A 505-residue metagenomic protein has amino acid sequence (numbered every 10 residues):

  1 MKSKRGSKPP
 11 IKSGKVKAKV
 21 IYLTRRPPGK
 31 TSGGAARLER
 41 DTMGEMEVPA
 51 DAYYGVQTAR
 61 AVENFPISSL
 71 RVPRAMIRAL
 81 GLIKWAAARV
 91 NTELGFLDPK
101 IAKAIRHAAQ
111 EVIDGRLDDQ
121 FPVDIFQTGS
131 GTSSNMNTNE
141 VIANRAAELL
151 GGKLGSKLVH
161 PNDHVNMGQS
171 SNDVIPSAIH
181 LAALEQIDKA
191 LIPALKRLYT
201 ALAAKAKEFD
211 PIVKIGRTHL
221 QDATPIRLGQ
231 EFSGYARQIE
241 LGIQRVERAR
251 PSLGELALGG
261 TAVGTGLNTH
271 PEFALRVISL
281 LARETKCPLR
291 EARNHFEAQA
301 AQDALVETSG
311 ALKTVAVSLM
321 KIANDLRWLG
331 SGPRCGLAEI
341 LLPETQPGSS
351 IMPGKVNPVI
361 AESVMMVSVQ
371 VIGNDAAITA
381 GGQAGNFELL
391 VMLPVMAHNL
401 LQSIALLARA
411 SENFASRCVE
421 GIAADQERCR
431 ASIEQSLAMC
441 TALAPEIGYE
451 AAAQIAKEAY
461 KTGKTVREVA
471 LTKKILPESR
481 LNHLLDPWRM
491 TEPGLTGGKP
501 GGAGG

Functional and structural regions predicted by a protein language model:
K2-G505: Conserved, well-structured ligand/cofactor-binding cores
